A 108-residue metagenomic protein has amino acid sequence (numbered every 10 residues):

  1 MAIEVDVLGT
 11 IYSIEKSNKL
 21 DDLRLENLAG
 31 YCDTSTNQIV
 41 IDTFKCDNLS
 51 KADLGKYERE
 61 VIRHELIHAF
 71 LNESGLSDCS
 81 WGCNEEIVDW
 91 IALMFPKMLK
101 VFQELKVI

Functional and structural regions predicted by a protein language model:
A2-E58, N72-E73, S77-M94: Active-site scaffold of zinc-dependent metalloenzymes
E60-N72: Active-site recognition of the HExxH zinc-binding catalytic motif
K100: Conserved SAM/SAH cofactor-binding pocket of Class I
Q103-I108: Long, well-structured alpha-helical subdomains associated with metal-dependent extracellular/ecto-lumenal hydrolases
